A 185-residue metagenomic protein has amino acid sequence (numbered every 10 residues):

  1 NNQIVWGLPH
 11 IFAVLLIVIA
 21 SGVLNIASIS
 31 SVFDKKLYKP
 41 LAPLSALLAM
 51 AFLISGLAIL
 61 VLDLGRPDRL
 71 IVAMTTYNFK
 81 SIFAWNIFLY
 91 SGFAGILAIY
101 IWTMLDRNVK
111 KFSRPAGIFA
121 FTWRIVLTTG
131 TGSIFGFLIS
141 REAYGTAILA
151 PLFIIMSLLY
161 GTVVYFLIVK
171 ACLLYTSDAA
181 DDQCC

Functional and structural regions predicted by a protein language model:
N1, L57-I71, Y100-M104, F121-I148 (+1 more regions): C-terminal ends of transmembrane alpha-helices and the immediately adjacent extracellular/lumenal or cytosolic loop
N2-I19, L37-S45, T76-G92, P115-I118 (+1 more regions): Membrane-entry segments of alpha-helical transmembrane domains in multi-pass membrane proteins
W6-D68: Membrane helical hairpin/interfacial module
L15-I26, N86-Y100, I155-I168: Hydrophobic cores of alpha-helical transmembrane segments in multi-pass inner/ER membrane proteins, independent
A51-N108, F135: Membrane-interface helix-loop-helix modules in multi-pass inner-membrane proteins
F112-R124: The cytoplasmic-loop to transmembrane-helix boundary for the fourth helix
Y175-A180: Conserved small/polar residues in nucleotide/adenosyl-binding loops
C184: Cationic, low-complexity basic patches in intrinsically disordered or flexible, solvent-exposed regions
